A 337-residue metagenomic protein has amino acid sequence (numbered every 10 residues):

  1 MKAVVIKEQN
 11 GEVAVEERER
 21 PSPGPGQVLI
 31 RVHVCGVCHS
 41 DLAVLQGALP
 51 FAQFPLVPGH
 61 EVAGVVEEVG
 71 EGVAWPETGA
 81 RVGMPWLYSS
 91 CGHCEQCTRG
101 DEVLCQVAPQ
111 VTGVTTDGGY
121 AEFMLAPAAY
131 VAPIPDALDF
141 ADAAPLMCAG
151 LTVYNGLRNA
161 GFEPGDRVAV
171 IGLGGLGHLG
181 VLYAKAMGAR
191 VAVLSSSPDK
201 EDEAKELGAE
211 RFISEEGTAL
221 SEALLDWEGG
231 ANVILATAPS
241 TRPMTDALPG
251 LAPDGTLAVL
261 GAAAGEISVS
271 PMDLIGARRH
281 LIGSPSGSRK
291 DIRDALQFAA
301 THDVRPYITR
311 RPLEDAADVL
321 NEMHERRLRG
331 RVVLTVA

Functional and structural regions predicted by a protein language model:
P21-C35, A48-E95, P135-A141: Glycine-rich beta-strand-centered segment in the early N-terminal region that forms part of a ligand/cofactor-binding
R81, R167, G255-T256, H280: Short glycine-centered segments of the SAM/dcSAM-binding site in methyltransferase folds
S90-I171: NAD(P)H dinucleotide-binding glycine-rich loop of Rossmann-like/cofactor-binding domains, especially the beta1-alpha1
P164-L173, K185-D246: Adenosine-nucleotide cofactor-binding segment
G177-H178: N-terminal Rossmann-fold NAD(P) dinucleotide-binding loop
T245, R289-A337: C-terminal hydrophobic helical "lid"/dimerization subdomain of Rossmann-like NAD(P)H-dependent oxidoreductases
L251-A252: Helix-to-beta-strand junctions that scaffold the AdoMet/dcAdoMet cofactor pocket in Class I SAM-dependent enzymes
T256, S268-T309: Rossmann-fold dehydrogenase core element
